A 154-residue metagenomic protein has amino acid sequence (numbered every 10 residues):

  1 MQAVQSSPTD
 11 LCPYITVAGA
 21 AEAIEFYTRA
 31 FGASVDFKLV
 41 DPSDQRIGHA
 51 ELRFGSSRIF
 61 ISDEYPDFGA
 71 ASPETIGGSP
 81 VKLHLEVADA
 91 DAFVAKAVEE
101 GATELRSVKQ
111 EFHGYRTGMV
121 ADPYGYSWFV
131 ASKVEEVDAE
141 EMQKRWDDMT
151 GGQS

Functional and structural regions predicted by a protein language model:
M1-Y14, I24-A121, A131-S154: Vicinal oxygen chelate
V17-A21: Short acidic-aromatic low-complexity motifs
Y124: C-terminal catalytic core of tyrosine-transesterase DNA break-rejoin enzymes
